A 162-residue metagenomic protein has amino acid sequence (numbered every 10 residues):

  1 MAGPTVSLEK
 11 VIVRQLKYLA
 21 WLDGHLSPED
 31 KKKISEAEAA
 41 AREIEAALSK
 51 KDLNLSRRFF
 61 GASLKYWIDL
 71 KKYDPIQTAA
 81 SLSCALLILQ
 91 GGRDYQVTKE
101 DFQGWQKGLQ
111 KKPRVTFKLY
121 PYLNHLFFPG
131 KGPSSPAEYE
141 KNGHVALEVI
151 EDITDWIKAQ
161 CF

Functional and structural regions predicted by a protein language model:
M1-A2, L87-Q90, T116-L119: Structural recognition of the beta-strand scaffold that forms the well-ordered cores of secreted hydrolase catalytic
M1-S81: Accessory cap/linker subdomain of secreted extracellular hydrolases
Q77-A80, Q103, K107, L147 (+2 more regions): Solvent-exposed, polar/charged alpha-helical surfaces in well-ordered, non-transmembrane soluble domains, broadly
L82, I88-Q90, D94: Short beta-strand/loop motif that positions the catalytic acidic residue of the alpha/beta-hydrolase fold
G92-D94, P121-N124: Acidic beta-to-alpha connecting loop that harbors the catalytic carboxylate
Y95-Q103: Conserved alpha/beta-hydrolase "acid-adjacent" motif
L109-R114: Short helix-capping segments at alpha-helix termini
T116, L123-F127, K131-F162: Catalytic active-site module of serine/aspartate enzymes centered on a nucleophile-bearing elbow/loop
